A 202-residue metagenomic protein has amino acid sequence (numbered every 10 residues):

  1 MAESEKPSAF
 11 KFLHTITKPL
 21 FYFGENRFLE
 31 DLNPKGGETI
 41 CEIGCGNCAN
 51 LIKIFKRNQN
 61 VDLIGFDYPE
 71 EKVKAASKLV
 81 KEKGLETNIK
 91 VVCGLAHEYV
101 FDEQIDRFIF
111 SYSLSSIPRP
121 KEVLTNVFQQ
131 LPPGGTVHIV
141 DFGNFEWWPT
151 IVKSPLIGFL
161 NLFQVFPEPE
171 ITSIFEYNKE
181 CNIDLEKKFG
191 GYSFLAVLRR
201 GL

Functional and structural regions predicted by a protein language model:
M1-N33, A49-K53, V152-G158: Conserved class I S-adenosyl-L-methionine
L13-T17, I139-S193: C-terminal alpha-helical "lid/dimerization" subdomain adjacent to the S-adenosyl-L-methionine
T39, G135-T136: Short glycine-centered segments of the SAM/dcSAM-binding site in methyltransferase folds
C41, N47-H97: Class I SAM-dependent methyltransferase SAM/SAH-binding core
H97-F108: A short acidic, Gly/Pro-enriched loop at the edge of an enzyme's catalytic core that lines a small-molecule cofactor
R107-R119: A short SAM/SAH-binding and catalytic strip from SAM-dependent methyltransferases
K121-P133: A short glycine-rich, Lys/Arg-flanked "PGG" loop and its adjoining helix->strand segment in the class I
A196-L202: C-terminal lobe and adjacent flexible extensions of AdoMet/dcAdoMet transferase-like proteins
